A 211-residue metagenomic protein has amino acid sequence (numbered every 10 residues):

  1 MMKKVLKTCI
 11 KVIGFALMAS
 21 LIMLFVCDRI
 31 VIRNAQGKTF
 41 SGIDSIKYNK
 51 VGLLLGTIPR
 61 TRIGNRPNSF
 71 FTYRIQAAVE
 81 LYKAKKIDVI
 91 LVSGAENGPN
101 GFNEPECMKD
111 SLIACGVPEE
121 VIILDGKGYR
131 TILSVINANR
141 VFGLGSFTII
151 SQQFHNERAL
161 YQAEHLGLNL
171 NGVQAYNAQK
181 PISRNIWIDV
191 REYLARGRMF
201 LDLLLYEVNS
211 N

Functional and structural regions predicted by a protein language model:
M2-D44: N-terminal type II signal-anchor transmembrane helix that functions as the membrane-insertion/stop-transfer segment
K7, L24, F70, N185-I188 (+1 more regions): Residue-level recognition of hydrophobic positions within alpha-helical transmembrane segments
R29-D189: A structural signal for short, hydrophobic/glycine-enriched beta-strand patches
I186-N209: A transmembrane-helix-recognition feature enriched in membrane-embedded lipid enzymes and envelope glyco-/phospholipid
